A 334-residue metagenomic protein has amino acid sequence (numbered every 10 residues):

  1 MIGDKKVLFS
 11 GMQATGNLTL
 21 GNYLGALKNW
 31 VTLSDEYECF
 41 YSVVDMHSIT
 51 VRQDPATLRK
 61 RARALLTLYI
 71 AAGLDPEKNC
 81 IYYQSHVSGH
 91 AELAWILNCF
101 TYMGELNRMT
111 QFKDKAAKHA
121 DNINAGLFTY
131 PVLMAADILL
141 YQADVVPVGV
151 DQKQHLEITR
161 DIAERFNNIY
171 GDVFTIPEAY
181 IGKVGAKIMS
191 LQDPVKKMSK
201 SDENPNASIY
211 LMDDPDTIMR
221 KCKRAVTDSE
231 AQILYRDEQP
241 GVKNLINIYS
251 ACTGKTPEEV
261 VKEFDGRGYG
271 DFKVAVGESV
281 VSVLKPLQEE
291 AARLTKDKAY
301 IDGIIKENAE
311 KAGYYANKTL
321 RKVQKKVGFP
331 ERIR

Functional and structural regions predicted by a protein language model:
I2-F9, A14-A136, S279-S282, A292: N-terminal Rossmann-like or analogous alpha/beta NTP/dinucleotide-binding catalytic cores that position adenine
M12-A14, D45-H47, D144-V145, D202 (+1 more regions): Short, histidine-centered active-site or binding-site loop motifs used for metal coordination, general acid-base
N22, Q154, R160-R334: Conserved nucleotide- and phosphate/pyrophosphate-binding catalytic cores in adenylate/nucleotidyl-handling enzymes
E38, M103-N107, L140-P147, A251-V260: Short helix-capping/linker segments at secondary-structure and domain boundaries
D45-M46, A135-L139, P194, A251-G254: Short connector loops/turns at beta-strand edges and beta->alpha or beta->beta junctions
D114-F166, Y170, S190: Internal, conserved structured core segments that host functional sites
